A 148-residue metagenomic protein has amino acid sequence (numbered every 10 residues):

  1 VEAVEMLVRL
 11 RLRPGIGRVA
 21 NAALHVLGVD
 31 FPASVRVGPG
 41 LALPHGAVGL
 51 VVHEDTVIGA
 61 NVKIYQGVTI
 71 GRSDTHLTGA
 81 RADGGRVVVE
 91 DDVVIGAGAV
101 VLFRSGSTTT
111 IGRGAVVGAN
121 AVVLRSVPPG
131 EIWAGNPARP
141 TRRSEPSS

Functional and structural regions predicted by a protein language model:
V1-V29, G130, N136-S148: Terminal amphipathic alpha-helical/low-complexity segments used for targeting or macromolecular assembly
A22-L24, S34, A80: Short solvent-exposed loop/turn micro-motifs enriched in small/polar/acidic residues
L27, A33, G38-P39, P44-H45 (+13 more regions): Left-handed beta-helix
G49: Short hydrophobic/aromatic beta-strand element in the GNAT-like acyltransferase core that lines or flanks the acyl-donor
H76-D83: Extended, positively charged loop/linker patches that create polyanion-binding surfaces
